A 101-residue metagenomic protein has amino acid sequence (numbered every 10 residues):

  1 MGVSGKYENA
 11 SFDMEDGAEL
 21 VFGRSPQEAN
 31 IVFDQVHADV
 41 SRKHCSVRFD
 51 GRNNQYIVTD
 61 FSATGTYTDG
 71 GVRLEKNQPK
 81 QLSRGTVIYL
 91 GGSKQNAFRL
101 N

Functional and structural regions predicted by a protein language model:
M1-A38, R48-N53, Q81-L82, V87 (+1 more regions): Intrinsically disordered, low-complexity acidic Ser/Thr-rich regulatory segments
V40-H44: Short, solvent-exposed loop/turn segments enriched in Ser/Thr/Gly
C45, D50-V87: Forkhead-associated
